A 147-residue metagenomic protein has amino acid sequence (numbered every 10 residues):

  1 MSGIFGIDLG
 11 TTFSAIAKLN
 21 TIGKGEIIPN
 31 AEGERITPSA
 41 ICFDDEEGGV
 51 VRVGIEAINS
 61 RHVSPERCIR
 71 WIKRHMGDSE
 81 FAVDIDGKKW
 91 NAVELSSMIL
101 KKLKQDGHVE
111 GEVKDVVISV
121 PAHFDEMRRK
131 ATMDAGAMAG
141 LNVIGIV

Functional and structural regions predicted by a protein language model:
M1-P38, F43-V147: N-terminal phosphate-binding loop and flanking beta/alpha elements of the actin-like ATPase fold
